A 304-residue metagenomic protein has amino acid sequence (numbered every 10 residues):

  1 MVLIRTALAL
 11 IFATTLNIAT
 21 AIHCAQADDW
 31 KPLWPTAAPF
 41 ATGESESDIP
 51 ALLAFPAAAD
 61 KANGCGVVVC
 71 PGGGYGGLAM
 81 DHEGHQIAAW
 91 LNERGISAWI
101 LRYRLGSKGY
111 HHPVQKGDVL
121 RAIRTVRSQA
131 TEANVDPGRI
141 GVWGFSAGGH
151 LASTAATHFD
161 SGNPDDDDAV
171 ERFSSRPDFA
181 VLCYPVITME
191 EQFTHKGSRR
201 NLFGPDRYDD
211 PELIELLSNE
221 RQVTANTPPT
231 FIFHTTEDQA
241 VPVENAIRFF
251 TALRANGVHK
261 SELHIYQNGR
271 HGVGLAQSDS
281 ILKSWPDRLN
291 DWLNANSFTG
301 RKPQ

Functional and structural regions predicted by a protein language model:
M1-T6: Positively charged n-region of N-terminal signal peptides that target proteins for export
A7-A21: Bacterial N-terminal signal peptides
A25-Q304: Alpha/beta-hydrolase superfamily serine-hydrolase fold, recognizing
